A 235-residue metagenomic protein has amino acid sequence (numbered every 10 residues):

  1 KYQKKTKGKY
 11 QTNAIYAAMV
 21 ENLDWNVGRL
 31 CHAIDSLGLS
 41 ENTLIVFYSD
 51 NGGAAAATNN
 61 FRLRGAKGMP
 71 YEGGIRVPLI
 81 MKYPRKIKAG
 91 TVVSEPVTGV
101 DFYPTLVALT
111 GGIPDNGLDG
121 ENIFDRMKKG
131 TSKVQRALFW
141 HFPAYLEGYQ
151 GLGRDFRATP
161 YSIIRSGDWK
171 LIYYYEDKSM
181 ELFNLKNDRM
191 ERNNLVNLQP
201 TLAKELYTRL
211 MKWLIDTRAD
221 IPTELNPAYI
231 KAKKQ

Functional and structural regions predicted by a protein language model:
K1, W25, H32-K86, T98: Histidine-centered active-site microenvironments of extracellular/periplasmic hydrolases and transferases
K1-I15, A54, N60-F61, R192 (+1 more regions): Active-site His/acidic residue clusters
G8-T12, F47, N60-R64, Y83-G90 (+2 more regions): Flexible glycine/proline-enriched surface loops and loop-helix/loop-strand junctions
Y10, A14-A17, E21-D24, V93-V97 (+2 more regions): Soluble non-cytosolic domains of exported or imported proteins
Y16, V20, V27, L44-S49 (+3 more regions): Beta-strand elements within well-structured catalytic alpha/beta cores of enzymes that handle phosphate/sulfate esters
E21, W25-G28, H32, P104 (+5 more regions): Solvent-exposed, polar/charged alpha-helical surfaces in well-ordered, non-transmembrane soluble domains, broadly
G52-T58, G65-P70, I87-T91, E95 (+3 more regions): C-terminal cap/loop subdomain of S1 sulfatases and analogous C-terminal strand-loop tails that border
F102, Y145-E147, R154, E176-S179 (+1 more regions): Long, internal low-complexity/basic segments
